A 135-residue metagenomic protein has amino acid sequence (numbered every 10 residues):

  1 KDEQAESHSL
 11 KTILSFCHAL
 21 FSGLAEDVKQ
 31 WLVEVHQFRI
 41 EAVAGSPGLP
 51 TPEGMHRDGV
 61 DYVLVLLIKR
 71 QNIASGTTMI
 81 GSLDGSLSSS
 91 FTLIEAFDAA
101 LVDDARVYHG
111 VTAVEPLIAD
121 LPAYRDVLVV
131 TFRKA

Functional and structural regions predicted by a protein language model:
K1-E34: Signature of the catalytic double-stranded beta-helix
C17-E26, V65-I68, F97-D98, V114-L117: Intrinsically disordered, low-complexity boundary segments flanking structured domains
A25-E95: Catalytic core of non-heme Fe(II) oxygenases with the double-stranded beta-helix
G76-A135: Catalytic core of Fe(II)/2-oxoglutarate
